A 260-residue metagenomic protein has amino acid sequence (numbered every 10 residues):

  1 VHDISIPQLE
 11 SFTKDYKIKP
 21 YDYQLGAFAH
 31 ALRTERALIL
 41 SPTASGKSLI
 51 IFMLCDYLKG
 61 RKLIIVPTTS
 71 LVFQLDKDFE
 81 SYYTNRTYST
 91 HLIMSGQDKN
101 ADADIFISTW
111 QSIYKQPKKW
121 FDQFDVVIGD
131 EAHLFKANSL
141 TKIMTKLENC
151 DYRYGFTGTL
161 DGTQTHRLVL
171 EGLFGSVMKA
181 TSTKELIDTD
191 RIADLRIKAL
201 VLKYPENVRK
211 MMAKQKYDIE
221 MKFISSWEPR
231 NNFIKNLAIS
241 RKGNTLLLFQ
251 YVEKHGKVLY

Functional and structural regions predicted by a protein language model:
H2-L40: Conserved pre-motif I regulatory segment
F12-D15, R36-T43, V201, R209-P229: Glycine-rich phosphate-binding "P-loop"
I39, I64, L247: Hydrophobic anchor at the beta1->P-loop junction of P-loop NTPases
T43-S81, L140, G162, Y251-G256: Conserved Walker A/P-loop ATP-binding site and its immediately adjacent core in helicase/helicase-like ATPase domains
E80-K118: Inter-Walker segment of RecA-like/P-loop motor cores
I105-I143: Conserved RecA-like ASCE ATPase "motif II neighborhood" in helicase/translocase motors
D125-V126, H133-A199: Post-DEXD/H (motif II) to motif III coupling segment of the RecA-like Helicase ATP-binding lobe
M211-Y260: Conserved interdomain hinge at the start of the Helicase C-terminal
